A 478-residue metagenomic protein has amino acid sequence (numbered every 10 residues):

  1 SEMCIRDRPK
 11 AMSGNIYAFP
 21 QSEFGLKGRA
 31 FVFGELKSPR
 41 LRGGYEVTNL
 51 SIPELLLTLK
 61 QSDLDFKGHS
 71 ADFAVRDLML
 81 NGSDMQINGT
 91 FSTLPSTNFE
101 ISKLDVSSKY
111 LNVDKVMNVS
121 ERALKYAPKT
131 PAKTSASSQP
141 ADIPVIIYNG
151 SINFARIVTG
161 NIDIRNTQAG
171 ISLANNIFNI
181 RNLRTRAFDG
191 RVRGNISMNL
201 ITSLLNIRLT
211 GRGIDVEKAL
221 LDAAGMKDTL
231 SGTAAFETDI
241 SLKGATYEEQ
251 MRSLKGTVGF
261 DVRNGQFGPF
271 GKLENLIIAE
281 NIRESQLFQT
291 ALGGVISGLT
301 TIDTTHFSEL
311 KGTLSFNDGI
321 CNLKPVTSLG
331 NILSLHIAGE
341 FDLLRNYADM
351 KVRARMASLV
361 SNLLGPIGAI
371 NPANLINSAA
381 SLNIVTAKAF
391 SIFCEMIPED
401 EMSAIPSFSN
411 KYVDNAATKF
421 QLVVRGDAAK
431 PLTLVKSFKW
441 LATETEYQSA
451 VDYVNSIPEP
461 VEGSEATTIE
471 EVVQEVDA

Functional and structural regions predicted by a protein language model:
E2-I5: Short, small-residue-biased leader/transition segments that mark boundaries at the very start of proteins
R8-M12, L41, D65-S70, I147-G150 (+3 more regions): Flexible, solvent-exposed coil segments and beta strand-coil junctions, predominantly the extracellular/periplasmic
P9-N15, G44-N49, S70-L78, S151-A155 (+2 more regions): Transmembrane beta-strand segments that form the barrel wall of outer-membrane beta-barrel proteins
I16-A18, D222-K227, G298, K439: Extracellular loop and loop/strand-boundary signature of outer-membrane beta-barrel proteins
P20-G25, I52-L56, M79-Q86, T159-D163 (+2 more regions): Solvent-exposed loop/turn segments connecting transmembrane beta-strands in outer-membrane beta-barrel proteins
F31, T90-V116, I146, E248-Q250 (+1 more regions): Flexible beta-edge/linker motif
Y45, V106, I147-I157, T257-G265: Tryptophan-anchored aromatic micro-motifs
F66, R76-M85, T90-S96, L104 (+6 more regions): Extended terminal
